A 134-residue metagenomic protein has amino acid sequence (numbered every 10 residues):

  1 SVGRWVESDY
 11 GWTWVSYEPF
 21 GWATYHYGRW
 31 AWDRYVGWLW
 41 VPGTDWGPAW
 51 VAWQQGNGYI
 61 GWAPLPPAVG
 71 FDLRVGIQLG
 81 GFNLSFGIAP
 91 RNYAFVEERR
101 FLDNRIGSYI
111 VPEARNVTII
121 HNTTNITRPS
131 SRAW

Functional and structural regions predicted by a protein language model:
E7-G11, V15-W134: Low-complexity, repeat-rich tail regions
